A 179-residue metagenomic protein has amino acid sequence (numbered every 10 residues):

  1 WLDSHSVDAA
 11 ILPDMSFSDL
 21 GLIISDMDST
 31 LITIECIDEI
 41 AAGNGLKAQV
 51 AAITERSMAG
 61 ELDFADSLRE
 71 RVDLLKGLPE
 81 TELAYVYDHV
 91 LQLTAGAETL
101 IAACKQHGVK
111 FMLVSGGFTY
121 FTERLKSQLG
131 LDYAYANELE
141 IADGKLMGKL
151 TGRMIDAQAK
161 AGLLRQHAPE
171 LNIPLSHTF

Functional and structural regions predicted by a protein language model:
W1-S25: Non-catalytic pre-domain segments flanking phosphatase-related domains
S6, A41-G43, D132: Active-site phosphate-binding/coordination module
F17-A65, R69-E70: Active-site neighborhood of HAD-like aspartate-dependent phosphohydrolases
G45-K47, G77, L139-E140: Short connector loops/turns at beta-strand edges and beta->alpha or beta->beta junctions
V50, F64, L78-E82, P174: Short, structured loop/turn "capping" segments at alpha-beta junctions
E70-G77, T81, Q92: Long, charge-rich alpha-helical interaction segments
E82-F179: C-terminal cap/substrate-recognition subdomain and adjoining C-terminal extension of metal-dependent phosphatase-like
